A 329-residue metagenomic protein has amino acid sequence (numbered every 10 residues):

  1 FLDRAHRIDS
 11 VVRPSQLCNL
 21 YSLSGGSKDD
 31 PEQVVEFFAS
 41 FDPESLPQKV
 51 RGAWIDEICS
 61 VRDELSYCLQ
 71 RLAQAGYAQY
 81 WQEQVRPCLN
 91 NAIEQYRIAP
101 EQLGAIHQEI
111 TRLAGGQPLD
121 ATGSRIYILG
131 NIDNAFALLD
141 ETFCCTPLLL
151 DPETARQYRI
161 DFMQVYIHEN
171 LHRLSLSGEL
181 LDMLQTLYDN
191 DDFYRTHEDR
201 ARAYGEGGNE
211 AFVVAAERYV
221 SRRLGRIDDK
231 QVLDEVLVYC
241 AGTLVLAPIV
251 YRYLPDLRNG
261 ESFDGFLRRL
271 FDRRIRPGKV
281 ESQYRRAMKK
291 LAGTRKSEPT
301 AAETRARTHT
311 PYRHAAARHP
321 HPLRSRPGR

Functional and structural regions predicted by a protein language model:
F1-G25, R195-G260: Metalloprotease/metallohydrolase-associated module, dominated by Zn2+-dependent proteases
F1-Q79, R305-R313, R318-R329: N-terminal low-structure segments adjacent to metalloprotease catalytic domains across cellular compartments
Q84-D140: Auxiliary, metal-adjacent structural segments of Zn-dependent hydrolase domains
L89-P100, E153, D161, E198-Y204: Second-shell loop/turn segments in exported
L148-Y166: Short pre-active-site segment immediately N-terminal to the catalytic Zn-binding motif
I160-L181: Active-site recognition of the HExxH zinc-binding catalytic motif
L176-G205: Post-HEXXH active-site segment of zinc metalloproteases
E217, G225-R307, P311-H314, R318 (+1 more regions): Pan-zinc metallopeptidase signature
